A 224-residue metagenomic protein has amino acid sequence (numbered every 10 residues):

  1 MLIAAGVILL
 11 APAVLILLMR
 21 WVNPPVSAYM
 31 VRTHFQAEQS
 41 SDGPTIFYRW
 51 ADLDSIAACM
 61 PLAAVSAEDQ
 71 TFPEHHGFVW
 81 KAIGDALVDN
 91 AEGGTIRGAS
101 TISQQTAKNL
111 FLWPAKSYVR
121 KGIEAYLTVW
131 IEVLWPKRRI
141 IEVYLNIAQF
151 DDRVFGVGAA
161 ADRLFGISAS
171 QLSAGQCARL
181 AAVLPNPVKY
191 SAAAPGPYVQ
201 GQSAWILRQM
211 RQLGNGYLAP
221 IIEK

Functional and structural regions predicted by a protein language model:
M1-K224: Juxtamembrane regions of bacterial inner-membrane/periplasmic proteins, predominantly the peptidoglycan biogenesis
